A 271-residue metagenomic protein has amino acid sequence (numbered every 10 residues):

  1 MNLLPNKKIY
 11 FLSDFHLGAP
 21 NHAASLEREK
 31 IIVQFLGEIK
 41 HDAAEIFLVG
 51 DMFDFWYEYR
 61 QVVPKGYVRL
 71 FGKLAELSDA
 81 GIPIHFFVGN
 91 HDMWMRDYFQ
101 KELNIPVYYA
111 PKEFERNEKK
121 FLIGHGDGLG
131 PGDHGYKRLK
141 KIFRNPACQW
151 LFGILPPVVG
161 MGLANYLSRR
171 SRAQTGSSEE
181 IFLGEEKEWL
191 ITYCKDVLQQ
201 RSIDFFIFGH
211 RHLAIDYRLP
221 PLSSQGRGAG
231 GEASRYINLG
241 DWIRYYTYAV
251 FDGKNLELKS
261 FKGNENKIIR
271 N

Functional and structural regions predicted by a protein language model:
N2-K8, L12, L17-R116: Core catalytic region of metal-dependent phosphoesterases/phosphodiesterases, especially metallo-beta-lactamase-like
N2-Y10, F114-L122, L219-P220, G231-R235: Beta-strand-turn-beta hairpins that frame and shape the catalytic cleft of phosphate-ester-processing enzymes
H16-L17, F53-D54, D92, G128-L129 (+2 more regions): Short, solvent-exposed loop/turn segments at secondary-structure junctions
D54-L77, G176-F206: N-terminal short leaders/motifs
N104-Y109, L122, D127, D133-F143 (+3 more regions): Conserved beta-sheet core of the metallophosphoesterase superfamily
G126-W189: Active-site-proximal loop/helix segment associated with metal-binding centers of metalloenzymes
E265-N271: C-terminal regulatory/interaction regions
